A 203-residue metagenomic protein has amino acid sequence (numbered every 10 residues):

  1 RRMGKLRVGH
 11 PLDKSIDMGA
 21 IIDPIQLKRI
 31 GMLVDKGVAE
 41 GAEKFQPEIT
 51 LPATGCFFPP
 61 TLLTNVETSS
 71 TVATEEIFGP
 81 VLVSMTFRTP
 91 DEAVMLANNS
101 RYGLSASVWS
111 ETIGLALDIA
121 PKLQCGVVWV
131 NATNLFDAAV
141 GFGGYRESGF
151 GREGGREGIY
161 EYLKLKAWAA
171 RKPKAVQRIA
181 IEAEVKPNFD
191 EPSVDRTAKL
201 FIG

Functional and structural regions predicted by a protein language model:
R2-V8, M18, T50, F57-G203: Conserved C-terminal structural/oligomerization subdomain of aldehyde/semialdehyde dehydrogenase
D13-G19: Short linear capping/connector segments at secondary-structure termini
I21-G31: Short beta-strand to alpha-helix junction loop
K44-Q46: A short linear hydrophobic-aromatic micro-motif
